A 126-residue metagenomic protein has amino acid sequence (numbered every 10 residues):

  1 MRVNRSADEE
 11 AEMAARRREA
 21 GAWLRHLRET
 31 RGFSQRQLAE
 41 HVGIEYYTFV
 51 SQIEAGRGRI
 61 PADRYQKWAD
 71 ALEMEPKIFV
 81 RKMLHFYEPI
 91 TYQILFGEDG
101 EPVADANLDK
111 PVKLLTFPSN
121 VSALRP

Functional and structural regions predicted by a protein language model:
R2-T30, N120, L124: A short, Lys/Arg-rich alpha-helix, primarily the initiator
R5, D70, V80-P126: Short, charged recognition helix plus adjacent turn of helix-turn-helix-like nucleic-acid-binding domains
G21-H41, D99-E101: Short basic helix-loop element that most often maps to the first helix and adjoining turn of HTH DNA-binding modules
L24, Q35-R36, Y47, A62-Y65: Helix-turn-helix DNA-binding elements, focusing on the entry/boundary residues of the two helices that contact DNA
R31, V42-G43, I53, L72: Core residues of bacterial helix-turn-helix
G32, G56-D70: Short, basic-rich loop-to-helix N-cap that marks the start of a DNA-contacting helix
G43-I60, L84: Recognition helix of helix-turn-helix/homeodomain-like DNA-binding domains that insert into the DNA major groove
